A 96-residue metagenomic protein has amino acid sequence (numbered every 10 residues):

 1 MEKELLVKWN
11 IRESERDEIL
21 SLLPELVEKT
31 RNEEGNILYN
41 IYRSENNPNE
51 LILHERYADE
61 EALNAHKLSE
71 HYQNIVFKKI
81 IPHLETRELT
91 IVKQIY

Functional and structural regions predicted by a protein language model:
M1-K3, E33, N49, H83: Residue-level preference for beta-strand/loop junctions
K3-N10, N40-K67: Short, well-ordered beta-strand segments in beta-rich or mixed alpha/beta enzyme and ligand-binding folds
N10-R16: Short, surface-exposed ligand-recognition loops at beta-strand->loop->(often short) alpha-helix junctions that present
R16-I37, V76, I80: Short amphipathic alpha-helical segments
D17-I19, N49-L51, L84: Short acidic, gly/pro-rich beta-turn/loop elements at beta-sheet edges and active-site/ligand-binding grooves
V27, R43, S69-Y72: Hydrophobic alpha-helical segments with strong N-terminal bias
E34-I37, R56-T90: An amphipathic, aromatic/His-enriched active-site/gating alpha helix that lines ligand/cofactor pockets
V92-Y96: Short hydrophobic/aromatic patches at helix-to-coil boundaries
